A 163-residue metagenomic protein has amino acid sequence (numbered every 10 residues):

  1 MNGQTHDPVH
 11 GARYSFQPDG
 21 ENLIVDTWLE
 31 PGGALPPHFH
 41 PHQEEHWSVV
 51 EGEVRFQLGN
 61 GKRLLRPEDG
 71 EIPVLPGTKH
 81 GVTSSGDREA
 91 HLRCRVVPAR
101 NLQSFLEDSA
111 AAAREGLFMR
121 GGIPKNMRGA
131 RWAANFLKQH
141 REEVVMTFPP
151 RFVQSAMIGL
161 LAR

Functional and structural regions predicted by a protein language model:
G3-P37, Q43, V50: A short glycine-rich, His/Asp/Glu-containing loop-to-beta-strand
P18-E21, H46, N60-K79: Short acidic-glycine-tyrosine-enriched beta hairpin
E30-G32, E68-D69, G77, D87: Tight coil/turn sites that cap or link beta-strands
E30-G33, E53, P98-L102: Short, charged/polar surface micro-motifs in flexible loops or helix N-caps
H42-V54, N60: Glycine- and acidic-residue-biased ligand/ion/polar-headgroup-sensing regions
P76-F105: Ligand-binding loop in jelly-roll beta-barrel domains
S109-R163: Acidic/histidine-enriched, glycine/proline-rich intrinsically disordered or flexible terminal extensions
